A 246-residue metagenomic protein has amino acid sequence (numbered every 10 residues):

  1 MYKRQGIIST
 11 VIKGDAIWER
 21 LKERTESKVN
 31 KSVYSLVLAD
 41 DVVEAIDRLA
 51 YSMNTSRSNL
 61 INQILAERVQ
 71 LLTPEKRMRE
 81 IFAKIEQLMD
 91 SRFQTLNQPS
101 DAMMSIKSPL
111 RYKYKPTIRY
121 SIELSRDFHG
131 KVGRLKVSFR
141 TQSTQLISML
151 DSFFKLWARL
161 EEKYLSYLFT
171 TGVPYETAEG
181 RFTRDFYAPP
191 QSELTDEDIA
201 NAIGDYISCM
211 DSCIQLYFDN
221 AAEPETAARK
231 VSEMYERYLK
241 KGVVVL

Functional and structural regions predicted by a protein language model:
M1: Active-site loops and adjacent core secondary-structure elements that bind or stabilize anionic groups
R4-D40: Short Lys/Arg-rich basic patches
K28, F128, P174-A178: Short glycine/proline-enriched loop/turn "hinge" motifs that connect secondary-structure elements and lie
V29-A50, L65, V69: Short amphipathic alpha-helix starts
M53-M78: Short, basic amphipathic alpha-helical segments that act as recognition/interaction helices in nucleic-acid-binding
Q70-M103: Short, positively charged interaction helices/loops
N97-I147: Amphipathic, interaction-prone secondary-structure segments
Q142-L246: Charged, low-complexity intrinsically disordered regulatory/assembly segments
